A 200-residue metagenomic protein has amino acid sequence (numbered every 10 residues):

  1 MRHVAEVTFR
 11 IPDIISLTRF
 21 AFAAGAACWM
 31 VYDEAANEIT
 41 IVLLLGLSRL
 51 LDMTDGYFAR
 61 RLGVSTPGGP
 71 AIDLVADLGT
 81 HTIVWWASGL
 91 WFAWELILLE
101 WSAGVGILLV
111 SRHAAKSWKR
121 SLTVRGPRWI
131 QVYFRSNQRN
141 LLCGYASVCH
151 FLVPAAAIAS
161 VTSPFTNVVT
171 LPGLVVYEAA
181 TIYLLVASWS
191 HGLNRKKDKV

Functional and structural regions predicted by a protein language model:
M1-P12, V42, S111-V200: C-terminal membrane-associated helical module and adjoining short loops/tails
D13-A71, V84-W101, T166-G173: Membrane-embedded alpha-helical segments that form the functional core of polytopic membrane enzymes, especially those
T18-A26, L74-W85, L99-G104, R139-I158 (+1 more regions): Core segments of transmembrane alpha-helices that mediate helix-helix packing or line hydrophobic substrate/ligand
A24, Y57-R60, L78, T82 (+4 more regions): Hydrophobic positions within alpha-helical membrane elements
P70-L122: Helix-adjacent hinge/juxtasegments
